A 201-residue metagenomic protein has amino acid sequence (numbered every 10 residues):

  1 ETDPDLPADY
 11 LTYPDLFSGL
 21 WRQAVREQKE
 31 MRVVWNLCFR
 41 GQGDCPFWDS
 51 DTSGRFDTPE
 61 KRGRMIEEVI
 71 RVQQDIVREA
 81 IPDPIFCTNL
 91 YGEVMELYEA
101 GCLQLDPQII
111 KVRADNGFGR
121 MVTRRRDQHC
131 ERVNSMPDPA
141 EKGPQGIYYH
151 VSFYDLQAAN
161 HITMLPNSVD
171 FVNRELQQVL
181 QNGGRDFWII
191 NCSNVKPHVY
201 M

Functional and structural regions predicted by a protein language model:
E1: Aromatic-lined substrate-binding rim segments of carbohydrate-active enzymes
P7-K142: Gly/Pro-rich turn-and-neighbor structural signature
G117, R125, H129-M201: Structured mid-domain segments that build the active-site/substrate or prosthetic-cofactor binding neighborhood
